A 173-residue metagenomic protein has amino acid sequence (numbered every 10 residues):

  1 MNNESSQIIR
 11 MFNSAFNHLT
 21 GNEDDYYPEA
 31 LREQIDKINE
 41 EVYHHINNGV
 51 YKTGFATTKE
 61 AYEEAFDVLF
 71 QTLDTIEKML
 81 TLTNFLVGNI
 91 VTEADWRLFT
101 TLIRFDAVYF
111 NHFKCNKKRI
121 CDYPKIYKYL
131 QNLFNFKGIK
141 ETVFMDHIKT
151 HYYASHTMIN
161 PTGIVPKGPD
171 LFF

Functional and structural regions predicted by a protein language model:
M1-F173: C-terminal alpha-helical interaction module
